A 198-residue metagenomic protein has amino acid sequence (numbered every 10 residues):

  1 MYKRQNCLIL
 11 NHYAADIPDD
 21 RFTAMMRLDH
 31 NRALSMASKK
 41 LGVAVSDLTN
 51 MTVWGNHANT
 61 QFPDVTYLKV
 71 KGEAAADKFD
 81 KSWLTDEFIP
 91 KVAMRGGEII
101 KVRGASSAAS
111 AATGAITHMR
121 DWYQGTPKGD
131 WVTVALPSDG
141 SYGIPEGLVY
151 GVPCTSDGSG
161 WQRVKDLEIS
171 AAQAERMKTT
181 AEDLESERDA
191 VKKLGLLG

Functional and structural regions predicted by a protein language model:
M1-Y2: Conserved small/polar residues in nucleotide/adenosyl-binding loops
N6-A14: Short Gly/Thr/Asp-enriched flexible loops that form oxyanion-binding sites at enzyme active sites
Y13-T23, L28-G198: C-terminal substrate-binding/catalytic lobe of Rossmann-fold NAD(P)-dependent dehydrogenases
